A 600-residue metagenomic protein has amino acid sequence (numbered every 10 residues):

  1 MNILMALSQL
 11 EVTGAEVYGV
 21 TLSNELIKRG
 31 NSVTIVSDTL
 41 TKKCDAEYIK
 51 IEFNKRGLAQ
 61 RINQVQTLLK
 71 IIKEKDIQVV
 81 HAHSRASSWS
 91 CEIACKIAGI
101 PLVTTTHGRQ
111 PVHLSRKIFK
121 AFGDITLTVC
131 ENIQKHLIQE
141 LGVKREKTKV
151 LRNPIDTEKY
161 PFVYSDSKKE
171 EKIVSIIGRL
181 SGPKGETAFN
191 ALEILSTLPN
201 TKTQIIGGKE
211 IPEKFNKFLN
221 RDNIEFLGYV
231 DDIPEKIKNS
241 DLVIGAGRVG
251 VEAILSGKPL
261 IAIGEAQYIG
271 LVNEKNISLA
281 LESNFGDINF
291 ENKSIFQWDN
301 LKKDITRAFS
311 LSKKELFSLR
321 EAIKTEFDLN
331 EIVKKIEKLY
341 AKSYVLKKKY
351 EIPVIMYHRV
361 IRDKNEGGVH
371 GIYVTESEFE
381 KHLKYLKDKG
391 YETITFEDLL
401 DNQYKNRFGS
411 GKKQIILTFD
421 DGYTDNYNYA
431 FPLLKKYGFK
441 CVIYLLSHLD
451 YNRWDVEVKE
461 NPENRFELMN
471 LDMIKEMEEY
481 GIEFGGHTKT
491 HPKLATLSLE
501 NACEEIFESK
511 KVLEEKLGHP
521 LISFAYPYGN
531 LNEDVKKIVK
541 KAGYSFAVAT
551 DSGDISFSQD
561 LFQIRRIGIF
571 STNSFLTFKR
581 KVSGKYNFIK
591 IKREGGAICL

Functional and structural regions predicted by a protein language model:
M5-Q60, G208-K214: N-terminal strand-loop element at the rim of the active site of nucleotide-sugar-dependent glycosyltransferases
G14, F162-S165, F290-A341: A charged, aromatic-enriched C-terminal amphipathic alpha-helix characteristic of glycosyltransferases across folds
I27, K96, P101-E131, K135 (+2 more regions): A conserved, positively charged/aromatic
A82-S88, T106: Short His-centered aromatic/hydrophobic patch
I138-Q139, E146-K147, R152-E171, G182-G185: Acidic anion/phosphate-binding donor-loop and adjacent secondary structure in glycosyltransferase catalytic cores
I173-I211: Conserved catalytic-core segment of nucleotide-activated headgroup transferases in glycan assembly
G207, E213-V230: Nucleotide-activated donor-binding/catalytic signature segment of Leloir-type glycosyltransferases, i.e., the conserved
K348-T418, T424-D425, Y429, T496-L600: C-terminal active-site subregion of NodB/CE4 polysaccharide deacetylases
